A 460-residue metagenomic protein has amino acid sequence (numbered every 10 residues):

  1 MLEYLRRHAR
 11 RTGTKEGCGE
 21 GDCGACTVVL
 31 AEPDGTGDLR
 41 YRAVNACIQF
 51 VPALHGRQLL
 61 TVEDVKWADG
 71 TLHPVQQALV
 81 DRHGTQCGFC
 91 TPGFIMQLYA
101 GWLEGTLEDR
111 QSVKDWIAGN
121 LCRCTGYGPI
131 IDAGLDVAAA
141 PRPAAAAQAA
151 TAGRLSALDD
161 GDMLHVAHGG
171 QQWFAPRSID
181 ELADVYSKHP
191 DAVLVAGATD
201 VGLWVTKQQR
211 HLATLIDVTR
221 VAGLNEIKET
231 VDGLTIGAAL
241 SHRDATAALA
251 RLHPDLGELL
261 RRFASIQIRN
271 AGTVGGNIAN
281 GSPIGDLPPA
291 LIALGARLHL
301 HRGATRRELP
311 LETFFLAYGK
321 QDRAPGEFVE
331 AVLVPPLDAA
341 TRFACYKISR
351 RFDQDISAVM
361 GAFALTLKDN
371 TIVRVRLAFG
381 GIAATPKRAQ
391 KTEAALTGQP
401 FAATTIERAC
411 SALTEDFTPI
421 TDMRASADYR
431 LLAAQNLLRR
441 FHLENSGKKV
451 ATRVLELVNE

Functional and structural regions predicted by a protein language model:
L2-R11, R57-Q77: N-terminal pre-ligand scaffold of iron-sulfur
L2-V28: A basic, amphipathic helix-loop patch mediating RNA/tRNA/ribosome contacts
G24-A25, L60, R123: C-type cytochrome heme c attachment motif
V29-P33, L39-A46, P74-V80, G84 (+3 more regions): C-terminal structural segment of proteins
